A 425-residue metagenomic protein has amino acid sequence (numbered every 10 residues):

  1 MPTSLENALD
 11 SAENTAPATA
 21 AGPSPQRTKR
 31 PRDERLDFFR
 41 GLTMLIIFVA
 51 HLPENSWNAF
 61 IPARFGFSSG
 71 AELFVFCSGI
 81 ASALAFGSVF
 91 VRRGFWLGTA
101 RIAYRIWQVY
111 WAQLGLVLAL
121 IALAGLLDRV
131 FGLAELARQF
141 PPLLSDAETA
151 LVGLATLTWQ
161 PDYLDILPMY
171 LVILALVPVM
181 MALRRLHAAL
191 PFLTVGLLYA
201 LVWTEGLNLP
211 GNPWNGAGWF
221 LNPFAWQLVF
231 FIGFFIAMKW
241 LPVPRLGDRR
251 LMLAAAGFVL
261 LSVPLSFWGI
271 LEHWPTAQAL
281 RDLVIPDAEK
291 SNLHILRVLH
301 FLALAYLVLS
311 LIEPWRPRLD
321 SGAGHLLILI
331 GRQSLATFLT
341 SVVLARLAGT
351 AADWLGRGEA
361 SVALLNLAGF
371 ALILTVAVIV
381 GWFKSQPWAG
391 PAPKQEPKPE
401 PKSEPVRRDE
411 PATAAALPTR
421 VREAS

Functional and structural regions predicted by a protein language model:
P2-S425: Alpha-helical transmembrane segments and their immediate juxtamembrane cytosolic regions
